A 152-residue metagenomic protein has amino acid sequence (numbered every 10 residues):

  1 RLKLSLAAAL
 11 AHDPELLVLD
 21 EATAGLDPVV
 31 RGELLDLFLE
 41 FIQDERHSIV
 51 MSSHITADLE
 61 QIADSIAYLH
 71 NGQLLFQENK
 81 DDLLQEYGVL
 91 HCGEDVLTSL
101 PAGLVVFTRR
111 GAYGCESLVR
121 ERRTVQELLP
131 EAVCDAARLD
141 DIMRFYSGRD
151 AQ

Functional and structural regions predicted by a protein language model:
L6: Hydrophobic anchor residue at the start of the ABC signature
L17-E21: Catalytic Walker B motif of ABC-type/P-loop ATPase nucleotide-binding domains
T23-A24, T56: Short loop immediately C-terminal to the Walker-B catalytic DE motif in ABC-type ATPase nucleotide-binding domains
P28-V30: Helix N-cap at the start of a conserved alpha-helix in ABC-type nucleotide-binding domains
Q77-E78: ABC ATPase "signature
V105-Q152: C-terminal coupling/interaction segments
